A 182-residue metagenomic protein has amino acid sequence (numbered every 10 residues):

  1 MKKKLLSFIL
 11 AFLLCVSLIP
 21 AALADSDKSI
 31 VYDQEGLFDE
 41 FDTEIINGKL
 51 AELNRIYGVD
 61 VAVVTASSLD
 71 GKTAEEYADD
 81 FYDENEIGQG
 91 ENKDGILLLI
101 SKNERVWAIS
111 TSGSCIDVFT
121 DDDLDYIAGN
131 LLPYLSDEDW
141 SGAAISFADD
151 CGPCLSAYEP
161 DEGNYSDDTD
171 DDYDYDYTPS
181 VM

Functional and structural regions predicted by a protein language model:
K4-A24: Sec-dependent N-terminal signal peptides of Gram-positive bacterial secreted proteins and lipoproteins
L23-V181: Folded, non-transmembrane soluble domains that reside on the lumenal/extracytoplasmic side of membranes
